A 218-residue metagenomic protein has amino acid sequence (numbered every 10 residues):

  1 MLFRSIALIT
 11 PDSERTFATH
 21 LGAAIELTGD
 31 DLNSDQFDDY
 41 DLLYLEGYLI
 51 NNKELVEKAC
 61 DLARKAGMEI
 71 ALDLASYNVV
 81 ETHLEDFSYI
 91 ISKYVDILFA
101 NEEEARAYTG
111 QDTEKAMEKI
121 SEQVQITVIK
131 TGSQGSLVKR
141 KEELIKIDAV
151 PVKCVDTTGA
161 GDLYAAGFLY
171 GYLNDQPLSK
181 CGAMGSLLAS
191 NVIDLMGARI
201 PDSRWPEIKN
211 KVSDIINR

Functional and structural regions predicted by a protein language model:
M1-L42, K209-R218: Conserved N-terminal subdomain of the carbohydrate kinase-like
S5, E69, I97, Q125-I126: Proline-centered loop/turn at the N-terminus of a beta-strand
L21-A24, A75-Y77, V150-K153: Short, acidic/turn-prone active-site loops that include or flank metal/cofactor- and phosphate-binding residues
L27-T28, E81-T82, Y108, C154-T158: Short, charged, surface-exposed secondary-structure boundary motifs
D38-D39, K93-Y94, Q123: Alpha-helix C-terminal capping/helix-to-coil transition sites in glycosyltransferase folds
L42-E118, Q134-G135: Conserved beta-alpha-beta core of the PfkB/ribokinase-like small-molecule kinase fold
D61, E85, T113-R218: Conserved phosphate-binding/catalytic region of the ribokinase-like
